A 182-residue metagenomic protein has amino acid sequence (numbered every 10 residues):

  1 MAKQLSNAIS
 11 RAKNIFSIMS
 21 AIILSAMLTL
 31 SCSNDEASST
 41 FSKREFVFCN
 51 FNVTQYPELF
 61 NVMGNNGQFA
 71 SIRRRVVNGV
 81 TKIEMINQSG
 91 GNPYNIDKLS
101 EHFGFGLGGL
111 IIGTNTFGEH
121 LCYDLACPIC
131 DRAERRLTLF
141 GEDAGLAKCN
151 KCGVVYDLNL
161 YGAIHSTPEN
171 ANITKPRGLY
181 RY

Functional and structural regions predicted by a protein language model:
M1-K13: N-terminal secretory signal peptides that target proteins for export/translocation
R11-I22: Sec-dependent N-terminal signal peptides
S25, H120, E142-G145: Residue-level signal for mature regions of secreted extracellular proteins and peptides
L28-S31: C-terminal motif of bacterial Sec signal peptides marking the signal peptidase cleavage site
D35-L139, L158, T174-Y182: N-terminal pre-ligand scaffold of iron-sulfur
C127, C149-C152: Short cysteine clusters
E134-L146, G153-V154: Active-site signature of cysteine proteases
A144-A147, Y156-Y182: Polybasic, low-complexity binding patches
